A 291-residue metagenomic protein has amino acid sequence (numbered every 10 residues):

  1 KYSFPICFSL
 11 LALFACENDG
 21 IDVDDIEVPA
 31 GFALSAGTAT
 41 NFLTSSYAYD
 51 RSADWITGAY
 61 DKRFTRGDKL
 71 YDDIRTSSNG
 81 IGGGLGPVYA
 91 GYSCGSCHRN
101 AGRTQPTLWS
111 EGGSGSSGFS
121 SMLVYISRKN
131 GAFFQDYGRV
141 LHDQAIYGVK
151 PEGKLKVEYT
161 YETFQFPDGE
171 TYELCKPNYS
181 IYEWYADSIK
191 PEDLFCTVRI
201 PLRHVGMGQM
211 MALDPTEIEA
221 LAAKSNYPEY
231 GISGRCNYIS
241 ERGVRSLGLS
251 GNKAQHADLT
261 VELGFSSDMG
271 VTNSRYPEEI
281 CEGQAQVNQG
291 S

Functional and structural regions predicted by a protein language model:
K1-Y2: Positively charged n-region of N-terminal signal peptides that target proteins for export
P5-A12: Bacterial N-terminal signal peptides
L13-T38: Bacterial Sec-dependent N-terminal signal peptides
F42-L43, Y49-R63, D73-S291: Extracytoplasmic redox metalloprotein regions
L70: Short alpha-helical functional segments enriched in proximate histidine and acidic residues
